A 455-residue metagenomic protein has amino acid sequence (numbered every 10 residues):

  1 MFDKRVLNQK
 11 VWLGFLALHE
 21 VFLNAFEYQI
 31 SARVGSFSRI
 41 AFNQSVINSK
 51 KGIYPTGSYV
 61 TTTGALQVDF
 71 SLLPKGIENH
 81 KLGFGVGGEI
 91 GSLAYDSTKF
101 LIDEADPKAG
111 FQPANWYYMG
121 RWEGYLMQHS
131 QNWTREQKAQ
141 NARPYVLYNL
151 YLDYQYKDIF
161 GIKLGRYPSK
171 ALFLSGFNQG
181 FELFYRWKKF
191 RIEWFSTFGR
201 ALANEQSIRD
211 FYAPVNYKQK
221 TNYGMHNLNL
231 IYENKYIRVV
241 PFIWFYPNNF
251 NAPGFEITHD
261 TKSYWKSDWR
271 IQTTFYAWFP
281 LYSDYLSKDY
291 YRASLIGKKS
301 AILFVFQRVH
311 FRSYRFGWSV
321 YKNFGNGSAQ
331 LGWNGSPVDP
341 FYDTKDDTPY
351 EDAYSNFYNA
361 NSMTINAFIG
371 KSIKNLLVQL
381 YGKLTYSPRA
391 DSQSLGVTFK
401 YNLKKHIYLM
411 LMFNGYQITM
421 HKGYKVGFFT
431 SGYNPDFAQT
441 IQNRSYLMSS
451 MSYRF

Functional and structural regions predicted by a protein language model:
M1-E27: Cleavable N-terminal export/targeting peptides
E20-I162, Y185, T398-L403, L409-N414 (+1 more regions): Beta-barrel outer-membrane channel/assembly domains of diderm bacteria
N24-Y28, S71-F84, D158-I159, K189-R191 (+5 more regions): Short loop/turn motifs that connect adjacent beta-strands in outer-membrane beta-barrel proteins
F26, S58-G64, R143-Y148, S175-Q179 (+7 more regions): Residues that define the transmembrane beta-barrel architecture of outer-membrane proteins
G64-L72, L150-Y154, F181-Y185, L228-N234 (+6 more regions): Residues on the lipid-exposed face of transmembrane beta-strands in outer-membrane beta-barrel proteins
A94, E193-G254, D260-P340, L411-R454: Outer-membrane beta-barrel translocator/channel fold
I159-A171, G176, F181, I192-S196 (+7 more regions): Transmembrane beta-strand segments that form the barrel wall of outer-membrane beta-barrel proteins
V320-N402: C-terminal structural cap/anchor segments
